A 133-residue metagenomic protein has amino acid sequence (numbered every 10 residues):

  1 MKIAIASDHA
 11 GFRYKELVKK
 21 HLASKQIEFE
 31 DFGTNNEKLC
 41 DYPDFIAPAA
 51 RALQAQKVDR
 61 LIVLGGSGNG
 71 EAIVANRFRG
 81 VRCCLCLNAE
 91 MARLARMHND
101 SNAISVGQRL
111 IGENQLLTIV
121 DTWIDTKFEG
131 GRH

Functional and structural regions predicted by a protein language model:
K2-I3, V58-L61, G80-R82: Short active-site oxyanion
A4-A6, A10-R13, A89-H133: C-terminal binding/interaction regions
R13-S24: Short, solvent-exposed amphipathic alpha-helices that sit in or adjacent to ligand/effector-binding or catalytic
K25, A52, Q56, F78 (+2 more regions): Change "in soluble alpha/beta enzymes" to "in soluble alpha/beta proteins
E28-L39: A short beta-strand-loop structural module common to alpha/beta enzyme folds
F45-V63: Short, structured active-site "lid" loops
A47, R51, I73, R93-R96 (+1 more regions): Alpha-helical segments flanking ligand/cofactor-binding loops in enzyme cores
V63-R109: Mid-chain, well-packed structural core segment of small domains
